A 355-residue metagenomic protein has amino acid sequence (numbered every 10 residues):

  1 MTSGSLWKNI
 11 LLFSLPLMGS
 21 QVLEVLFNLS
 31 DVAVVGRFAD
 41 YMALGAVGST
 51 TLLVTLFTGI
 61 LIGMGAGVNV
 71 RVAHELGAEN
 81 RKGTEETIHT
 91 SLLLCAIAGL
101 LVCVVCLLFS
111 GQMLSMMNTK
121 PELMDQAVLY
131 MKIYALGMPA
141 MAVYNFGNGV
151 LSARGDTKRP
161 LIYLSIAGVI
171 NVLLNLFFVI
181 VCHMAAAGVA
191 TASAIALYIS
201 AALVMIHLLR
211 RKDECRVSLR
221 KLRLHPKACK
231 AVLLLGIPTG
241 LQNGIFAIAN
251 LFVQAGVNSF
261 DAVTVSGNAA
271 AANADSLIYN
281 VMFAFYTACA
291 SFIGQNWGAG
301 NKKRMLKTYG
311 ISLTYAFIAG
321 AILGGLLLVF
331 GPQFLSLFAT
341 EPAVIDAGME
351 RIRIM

Functional and structural regions predicted by a protein language model:
M1-S14, S193, V204-F246: Interhelical loop/hinge segments that connect adjacent transmembrane helices in multipass membrane
K8-N69, I237-V257: Signature of the first transmembrane helix
S14, Q21, G48-T51, C95 (+9 more regions): Residue-level recognition of transmembrane alpha-helices in multi-pass small-molecule transporters/permeases
L26-G45, L114-P121, F177-M184, G244-L277 (+2 more regions): Helix-terminus/linker motif at the lipid-water interface of multi-pass membrane proteins
L44-V104, M141-P160, Q254, G267-G331: Small-residue-rich hydrophobic transmembrane alpha-helices
G65, Y134-S152, P160-G168, V189-V204 (+2 more regions): Short runs within selected transmembrane alpha-helices of multi-pass transporters and secretion channels
L101-V128, K132, I322-M349: Short membrane-interface helical motifs at transmembrane helix boundaries in multi-pass membrane transporters
G168-A201, G331, D346: Membrane-interface helix-loop junctions in multi-pass transport and translocation proteins
